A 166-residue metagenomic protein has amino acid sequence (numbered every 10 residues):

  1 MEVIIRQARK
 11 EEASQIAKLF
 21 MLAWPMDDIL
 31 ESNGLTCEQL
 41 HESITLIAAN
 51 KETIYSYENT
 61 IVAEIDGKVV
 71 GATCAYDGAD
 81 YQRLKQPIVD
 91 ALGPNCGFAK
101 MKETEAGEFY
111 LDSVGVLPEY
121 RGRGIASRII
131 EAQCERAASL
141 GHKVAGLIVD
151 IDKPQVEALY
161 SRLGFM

Functional and structural regions predicted by a protein language model:
I4-K18, M26-L30: A short beta-loop-alpha structural element at the N-terminal edge of CoA-dependent acyl/N-acetyltransferase catalytic
P25-A48, E58-N59, R83-K85, G93: Conserved GNAT-fold acetyl-CoA-binding loop/helix
A49-V62, A79-R83, Y110: A short helix-loop-beta-strand connector motif used in the catalytic cores of GNAT acetyltransferases and, in some
K68-G71, Q155: Glycine-rich acetyl-CoA-binding "A-motif" of GNAT/NAT acetyltransferases
C74-S113: Conserved acyl-donor/pantetheine-binding loop and adjacent beta-alpha core of acyl/acetyltransferases and related
G107-F109, R121, I130, A137-I148: Conserved GNAT acetyl-CoA-binding A-motif
V114-R121, L147-V156: Conserved beta-strand-loop-alpha-helix junction that forms the acyl-donor binding cleft
S127-E131, S139, D152-M166: Conserved active-site alpha-helix within GNAT-family acetyltransferase domains
